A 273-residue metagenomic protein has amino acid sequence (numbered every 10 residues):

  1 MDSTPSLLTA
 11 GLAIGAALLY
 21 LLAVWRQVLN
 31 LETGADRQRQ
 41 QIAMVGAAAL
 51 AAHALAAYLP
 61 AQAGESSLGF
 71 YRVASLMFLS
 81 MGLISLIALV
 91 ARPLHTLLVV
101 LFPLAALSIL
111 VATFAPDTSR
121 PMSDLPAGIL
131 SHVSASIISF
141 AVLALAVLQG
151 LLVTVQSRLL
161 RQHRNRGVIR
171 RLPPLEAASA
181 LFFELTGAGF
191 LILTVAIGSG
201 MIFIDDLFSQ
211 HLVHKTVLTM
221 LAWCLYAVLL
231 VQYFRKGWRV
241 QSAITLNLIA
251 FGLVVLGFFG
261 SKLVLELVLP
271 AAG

Functional and structural regions predicted by a protein language model:
M1-Y20, S139-L143: Hydrophobic transmembrane alpha-helical segments in integral membrane proteins
L7-L18, S66-F78, Q210-A222: Structural signature of hydrophobic alpha-helical transmembrane segments
R37-G46, Y71-S75, H95-A106, S242-I249: Cytoplasmic-side transmembrane-helix entry/capping segments in multi-pass membrane proteins
L89-I138: Hydrophobic alpha-helical segments and helix pairs
I138-H163, I192: Transmembrane alpha-helix/helix-exit interface in multi-pass inner-membrane proteins
L159-F203: A mid-sequence, solvent-exposed acidic-amphipathic segment
V231-L253: Interfacial loop-to-transmembrane junctions
L256-G273: Juxtamembrane boundary at the C-terminal end of a transmembrane helix
